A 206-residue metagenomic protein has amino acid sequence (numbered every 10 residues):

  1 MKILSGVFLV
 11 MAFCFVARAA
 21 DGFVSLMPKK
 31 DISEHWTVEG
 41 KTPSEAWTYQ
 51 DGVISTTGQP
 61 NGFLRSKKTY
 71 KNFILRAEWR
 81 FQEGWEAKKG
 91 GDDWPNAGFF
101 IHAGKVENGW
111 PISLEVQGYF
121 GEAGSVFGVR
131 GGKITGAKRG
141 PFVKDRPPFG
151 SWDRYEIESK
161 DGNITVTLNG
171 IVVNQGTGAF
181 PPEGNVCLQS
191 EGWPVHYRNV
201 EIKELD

Functional and structural regions predicted by a protein language model:
M1-S5: Positively charged n-region of N-terminal signal peptides that target proteins for export
G6-C14: Bacterial N-terminal signal peptides
A19-D206: Carbohydrate-interacting regions of secretory-pathway proteins
